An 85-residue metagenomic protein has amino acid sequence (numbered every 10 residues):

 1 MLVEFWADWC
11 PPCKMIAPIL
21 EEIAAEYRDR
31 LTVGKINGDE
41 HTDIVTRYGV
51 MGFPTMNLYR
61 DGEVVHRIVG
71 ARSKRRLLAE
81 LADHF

Functional and structural regions predicted by a protein language model:
L2-V3, V33, M56: Hydrophobic beta-strand anchors of alpha/beta hydrolase catalytic cores
F5, K35-I36, I68: Structural motif
F5-I19: Conserved redox-active cysteine motifs that mediate thiol-disulfide chemistry, especially di-cysteine Cys-X(1-2)-Cys
A17-I36: Conserved helix-turn-beta segment immediately C-terminal to the redox Cys motif in thioredoxin-like folds
I36-T46: Structural microenvironment flanking redox-active thiols in thiol-disulfide oxidoreductases
R47-M51: A short glycine-leucine-enriched loop at secondary-structure breakpoints that most characteristically corresponds
G52, N57-F85: Non-catalytic, surface beta->alpha helical segment in thiol-disulfide oxidoreductase systems
